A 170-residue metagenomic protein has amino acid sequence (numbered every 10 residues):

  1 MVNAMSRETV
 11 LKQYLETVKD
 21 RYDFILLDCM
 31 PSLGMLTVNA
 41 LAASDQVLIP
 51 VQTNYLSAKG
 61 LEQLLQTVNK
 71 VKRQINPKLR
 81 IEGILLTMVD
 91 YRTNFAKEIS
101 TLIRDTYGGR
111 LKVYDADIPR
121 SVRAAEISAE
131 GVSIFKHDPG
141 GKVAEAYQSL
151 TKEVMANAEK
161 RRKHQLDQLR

Functional and structural regions predicted by a protein language model:
M1-D20, I75, L79, I127-V132: P-loop/Walker-type NTP enzyme "switch/lid" segment
V10, Q63, A146: Charged catalytic carboxylate motif
Q13-P119: Conserved catalytic-core segment of NTP-binding enzymes
R120-E126: Short, glycine-rich, amphipathic interfacial segments at transmembrane boundaries or analogous
S128-A146: C-terminal boundary of histidine-terminating zinc-finger modules
S149-R161: C-terminal alpha-helix
A158-R170: C-terminal helical "lid" subdomain and adjoining coupling/linker elements of P-loop NTPases
